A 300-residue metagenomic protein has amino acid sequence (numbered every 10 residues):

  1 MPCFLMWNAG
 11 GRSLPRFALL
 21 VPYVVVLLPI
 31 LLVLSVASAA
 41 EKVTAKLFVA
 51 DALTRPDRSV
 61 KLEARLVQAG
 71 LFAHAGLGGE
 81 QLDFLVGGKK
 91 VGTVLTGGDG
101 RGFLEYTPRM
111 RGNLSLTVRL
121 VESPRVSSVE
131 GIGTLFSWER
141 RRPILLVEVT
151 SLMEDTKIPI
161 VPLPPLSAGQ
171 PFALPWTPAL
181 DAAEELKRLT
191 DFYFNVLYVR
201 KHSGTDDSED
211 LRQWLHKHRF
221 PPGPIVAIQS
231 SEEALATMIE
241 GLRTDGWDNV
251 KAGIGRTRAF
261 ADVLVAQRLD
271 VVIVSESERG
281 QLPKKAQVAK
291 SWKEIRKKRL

Functional and structural regions predicted by a protein language model:
M1-L20: N-terminal secretory signal peptides that target proteins for export/translocation
P22-V33: Bacterial N-terminal signal peptides
S35-A39: Sec/Tat signal peptide C-region and signal peptidase I cleavage site
A40-R141: Beta-strand-enriched, solvent-exposed domains that form extended recognition/catalytic surfaces
K42-K46, G97-G102, S127-M238: Alpha-helical substrate-recognition element adjacent to the catalytic core
A75-L77, D191-F192, P221, G246-D248: Short helix-terminating capping/connector loops at secondary-structure junctions
G204-L300: C-terminal cap/substrate-recognition subdomain and adjoining C-terminal extension of metal-dependent phosphatase-like
